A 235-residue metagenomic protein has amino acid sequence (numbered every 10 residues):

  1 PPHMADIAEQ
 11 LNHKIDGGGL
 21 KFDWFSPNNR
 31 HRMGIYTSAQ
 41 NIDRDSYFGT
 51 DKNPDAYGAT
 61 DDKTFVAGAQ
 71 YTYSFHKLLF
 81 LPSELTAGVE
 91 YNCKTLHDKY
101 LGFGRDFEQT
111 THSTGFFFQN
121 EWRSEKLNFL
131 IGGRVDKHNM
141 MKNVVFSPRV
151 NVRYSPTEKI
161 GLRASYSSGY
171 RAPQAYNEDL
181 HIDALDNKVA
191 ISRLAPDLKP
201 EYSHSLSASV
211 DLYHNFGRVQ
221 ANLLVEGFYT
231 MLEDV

Functional and structural regions predicted by a protein language model:
P1-L85, V89-K94, L212-Y213, V219-A221: Outer-membrane beta-barrel domain signature, strongest for Gram-negative TonB-dependent receptors and also present
P2-Q10, K21, F48-A59, D98-E108 (+3 more regions): Extracellular loop and loop/strand-boundary signature of outer-membrane beta-barrel proteins
A8-K14, A59-K63, E108-H112, R123 (+2 more regions): Short sequence motifs at beta-strands and strand-loop junctions characteristic of Gram-negative outer-membrane
K14-L20, K63-A69, H112-F118, G133 (+3 more regions): Hydrophobic, lipid-facing positions within transmembrane beta-strands of outer-membrane proteins
W24-N29, Y73-L79, E121-K126, F146 (+4 more regions): Outer-membrane beta-barrel strand-turn architecture
R32-F48, S155, R163, D197-V235: Membrane-embedded beta-barrel scaffold of Gram-negative outer-membrane proteins
R32-G49, T86-N92, F107-R153: Surface-exposed extracellular loop regions of Gram-negative outer-membrane beta-barrel proteins
T95, N139, K159-L206, G227-V235: Surface-exposed extracellular loop regions of Gram-negative outer-membrane beta-barrel proteins, predominantly
